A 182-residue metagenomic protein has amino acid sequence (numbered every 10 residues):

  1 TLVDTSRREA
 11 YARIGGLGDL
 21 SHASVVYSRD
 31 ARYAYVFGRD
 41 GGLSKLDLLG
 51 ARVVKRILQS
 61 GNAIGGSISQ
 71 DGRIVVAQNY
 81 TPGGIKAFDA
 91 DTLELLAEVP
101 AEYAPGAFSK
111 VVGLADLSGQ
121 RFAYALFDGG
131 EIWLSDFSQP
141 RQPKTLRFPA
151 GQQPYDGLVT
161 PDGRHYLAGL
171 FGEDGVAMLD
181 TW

Functional and structural regions predicted by a protein language model:
T1-W182: Predominantly soluble domains enriched in secretory-pathway, periplasmic, or organellar proteins
